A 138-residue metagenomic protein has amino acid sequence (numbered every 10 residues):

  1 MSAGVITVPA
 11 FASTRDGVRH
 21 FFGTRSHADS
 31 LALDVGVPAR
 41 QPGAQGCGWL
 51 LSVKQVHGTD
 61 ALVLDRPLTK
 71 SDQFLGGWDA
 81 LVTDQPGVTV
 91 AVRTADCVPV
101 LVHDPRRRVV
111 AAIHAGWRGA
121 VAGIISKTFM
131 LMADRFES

Functional and structural regions predicted by a protein language model:
M1-S138: Active-site microenvironment for binding and transforming phosphate-containing groups
